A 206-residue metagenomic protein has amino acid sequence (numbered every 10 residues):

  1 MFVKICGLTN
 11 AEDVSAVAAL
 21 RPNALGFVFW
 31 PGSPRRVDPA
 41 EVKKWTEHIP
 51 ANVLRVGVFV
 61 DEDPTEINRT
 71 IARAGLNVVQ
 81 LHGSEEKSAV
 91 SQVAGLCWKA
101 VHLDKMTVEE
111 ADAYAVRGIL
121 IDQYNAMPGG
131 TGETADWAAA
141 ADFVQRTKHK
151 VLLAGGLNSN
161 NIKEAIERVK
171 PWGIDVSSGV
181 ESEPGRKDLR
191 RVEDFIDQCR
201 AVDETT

Functional and structural regions predicted by a protein language model:
M1-T206: Conserved N-terminal beta1-alpha1 strand-loop-helix module at the mouth
